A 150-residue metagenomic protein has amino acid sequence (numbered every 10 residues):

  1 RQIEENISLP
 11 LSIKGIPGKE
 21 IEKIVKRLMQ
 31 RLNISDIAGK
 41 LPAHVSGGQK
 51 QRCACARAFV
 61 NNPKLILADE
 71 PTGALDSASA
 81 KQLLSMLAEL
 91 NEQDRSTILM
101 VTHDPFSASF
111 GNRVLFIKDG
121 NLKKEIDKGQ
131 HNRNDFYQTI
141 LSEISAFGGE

Functional and structural regions predicted by a protein language model:
R1-S8: Short coil-to-helix segment of the ABC ATPase nucleotide-binding domain corresponding to the Q-loop/switch region
S8, S12-G15, K19-D36: Conserved ABC ATPase "signature" region
L41-V45, Q49: Conserved ABC ATPase signature
C55: Hydrophobic anchor residue at the start of the ABC signature
V60-K64: A short, proline-enriched helix->beta-strand linker immediately N-terminal to the Walker B motif in ABC-type P-loop
I66-D69: Catalytic Walker B motif of ABC-type/P-loop ATPase nucleotide-binding domains
N121-S145: Conserved beta-strand-loop-alpha-helix hinge in the C-terminal portion of ABC ATPase nucleotide-binding domains
